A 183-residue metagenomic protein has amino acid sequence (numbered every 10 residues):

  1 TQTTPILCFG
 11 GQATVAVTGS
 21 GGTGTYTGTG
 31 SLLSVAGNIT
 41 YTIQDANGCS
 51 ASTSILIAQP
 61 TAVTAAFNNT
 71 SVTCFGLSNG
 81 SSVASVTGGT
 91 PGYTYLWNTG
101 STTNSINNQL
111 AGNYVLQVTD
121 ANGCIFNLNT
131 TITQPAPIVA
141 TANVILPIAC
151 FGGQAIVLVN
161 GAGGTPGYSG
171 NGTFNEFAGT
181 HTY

Functional and structural regions predicted by a protein language model:
T1-Y183: Proline- and Ser/Thr-rich low-complexity, intrinsically disordered segments
